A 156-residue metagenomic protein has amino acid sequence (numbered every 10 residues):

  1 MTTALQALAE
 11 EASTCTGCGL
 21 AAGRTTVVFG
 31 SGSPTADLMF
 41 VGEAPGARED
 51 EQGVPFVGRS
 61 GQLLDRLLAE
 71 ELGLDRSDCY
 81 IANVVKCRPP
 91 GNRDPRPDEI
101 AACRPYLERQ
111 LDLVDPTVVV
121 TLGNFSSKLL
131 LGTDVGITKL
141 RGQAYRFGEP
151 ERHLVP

Functional and structural regions predicted by a protein language model:
M1-P156: A polyanion-binding, active-site-adjacent surface
